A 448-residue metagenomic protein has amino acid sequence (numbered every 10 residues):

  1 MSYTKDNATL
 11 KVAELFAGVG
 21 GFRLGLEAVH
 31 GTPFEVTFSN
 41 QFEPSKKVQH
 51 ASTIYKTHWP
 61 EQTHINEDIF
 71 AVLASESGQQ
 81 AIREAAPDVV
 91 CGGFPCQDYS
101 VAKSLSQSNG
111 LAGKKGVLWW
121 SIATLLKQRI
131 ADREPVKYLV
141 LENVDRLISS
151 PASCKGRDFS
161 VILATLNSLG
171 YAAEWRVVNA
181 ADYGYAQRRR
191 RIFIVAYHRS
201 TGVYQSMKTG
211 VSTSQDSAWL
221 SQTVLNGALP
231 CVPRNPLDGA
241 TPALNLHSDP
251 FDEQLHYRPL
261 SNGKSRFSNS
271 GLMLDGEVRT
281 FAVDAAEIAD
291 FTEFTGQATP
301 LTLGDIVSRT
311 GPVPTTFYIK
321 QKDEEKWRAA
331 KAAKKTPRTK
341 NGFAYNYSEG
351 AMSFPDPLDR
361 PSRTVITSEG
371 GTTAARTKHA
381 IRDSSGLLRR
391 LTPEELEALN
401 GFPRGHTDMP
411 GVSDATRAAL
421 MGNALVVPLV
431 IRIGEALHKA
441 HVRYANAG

Functional and structural regions predicted by a protein language model:
S2-V136, V144-F159: Core alpha/beta nucleotide-donor-binding catalytic domains of modification enzymes
T9-V12, R189-F193, R360-S362: Extracellular structured ligand-interaction cores
E14-A17, D88-V89, A180, I366-T367 (+1 more regions): Short glycine- and Lys/Arg-enriched binding-loop motifs that mark or flank ligand-binding interfaces
F16, F42-K46, I69, F94-P95 (+7 more regions): Short, flexible loop/turn elements at secondary-structure junctions
Q79-E84, Y99-F354: Class I S-adenosyl-L-methionine
S270-G448: C-terminal target-recognition/interaction regions appended to catalytic cores
